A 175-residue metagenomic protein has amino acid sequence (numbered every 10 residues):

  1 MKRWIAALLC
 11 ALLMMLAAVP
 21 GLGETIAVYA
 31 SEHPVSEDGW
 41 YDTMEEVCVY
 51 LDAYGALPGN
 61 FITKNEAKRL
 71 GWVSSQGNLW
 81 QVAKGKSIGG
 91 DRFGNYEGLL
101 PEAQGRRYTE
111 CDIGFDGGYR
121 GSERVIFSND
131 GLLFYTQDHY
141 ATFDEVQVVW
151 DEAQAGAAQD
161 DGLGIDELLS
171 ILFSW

Functional and structural regions predicted by a protein language model:
M1-A7: Positively charged n-region of N-terminal signal peptides that target proteins for export
A6, M15-A30, L172-W175: Sec-dependent signal peptide cleavage junction
T25-E46, D160: Intrinsically disordered, low-complexity, Pro/Ser/Thr/Asn/Gly/Ala-rich spacer/linker segments adjacent to signal
P34-S36, V49-L57, S122, D130-L132: Second-shell loop/turn segments in exported
W40-Q81: N-terminal secretory signal peptides
L70-Q159: Functional cores of ribonucleases/endoribonucleases
A157-W175: Composition-driven, intrinsically disordered low-complexity tracts enriched in small residues
